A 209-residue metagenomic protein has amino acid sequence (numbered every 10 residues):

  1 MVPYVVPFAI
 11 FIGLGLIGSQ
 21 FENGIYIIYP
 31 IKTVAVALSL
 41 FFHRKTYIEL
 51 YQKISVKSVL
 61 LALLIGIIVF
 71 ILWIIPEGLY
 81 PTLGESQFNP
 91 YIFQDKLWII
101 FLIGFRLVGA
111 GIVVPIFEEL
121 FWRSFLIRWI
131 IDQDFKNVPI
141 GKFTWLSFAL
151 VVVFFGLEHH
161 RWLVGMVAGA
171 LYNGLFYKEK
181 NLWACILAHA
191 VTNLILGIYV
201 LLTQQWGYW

Functional and structural regions predicted by a protein language model:
M1-G66: Alpha-helical transmembrane segments in multi-pass membrane proteins
G13, N23, F93-I100, K180: Juxtamembrane loop-transmembrane helix junctions in multi-pass integral membrane proteins, especially the extracellular
Q20-N23, R44-I48, G78-S86, H159-H160 (+1 more regions): Transmembrane helix-loop junctions in multipass membrane proteins, especially transporters and channels
G24-I31, K57, Q87-I92, G169-N173: Non-cytosolic membrane-interface motifs at loop->transmembrane helix junctions
F41-R44, I71-I75, I112-V113, F121 (+1 more regions): Hydrophobic membrane-targeting signal helices
E49-V114, I127-K142, W206: Juxtamembrane helix-loop-helix connectors linking adjacent transmembrane helices in multi-pass membrane enzymes
W98-W209: Transmembrane helix-loop-helix hairpins at the membrane interface of multi-pass integral membrane proteins
